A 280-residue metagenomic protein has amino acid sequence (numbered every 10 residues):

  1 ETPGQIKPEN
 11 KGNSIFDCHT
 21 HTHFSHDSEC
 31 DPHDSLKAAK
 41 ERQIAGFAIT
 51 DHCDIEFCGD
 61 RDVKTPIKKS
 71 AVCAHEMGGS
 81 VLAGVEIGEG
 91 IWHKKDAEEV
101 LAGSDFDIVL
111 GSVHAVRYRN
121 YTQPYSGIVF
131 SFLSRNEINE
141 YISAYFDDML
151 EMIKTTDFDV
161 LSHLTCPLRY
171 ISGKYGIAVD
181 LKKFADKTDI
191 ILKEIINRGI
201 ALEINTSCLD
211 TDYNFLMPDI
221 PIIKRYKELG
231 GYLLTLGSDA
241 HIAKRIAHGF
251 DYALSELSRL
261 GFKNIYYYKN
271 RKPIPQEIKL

Functional and structural regions predicted by a protein language model:
E1-C18, T22, P32, K174-L280: Charged catalytic cores and adjacent phosphate/nucleic-acid-binding surfaces used for phosphate/nucleic-acid chemistry
E1-G4, A38, D62-K64, K154-D157 (+1 more regions): Short acidic/polar alpha-helix capping motifs at helix-coil junctions
P8-A144, R245: A metal-dependent hydrolase metal-coordination microenvironment
F24-H26, S112-L229: Domain-core and long-helix interface of multi-subunit machines
K40, A102, I153-K154, K227 (+1 more regions): Non-catalytic positions within long, well-ordered alpha-helices that form the structural scaffold/packing of enzyme
I44, F106, D157-F158, G231 (+1 more regions): A structural motif
F47-I49, V109, L161, L202 (+2 more regions): Hydrophobic residues within beta-strands of alpha/beta enzymes
I55-E56, G90, P167-R169, L209-D210 (+1 more regions): Short, active-site-adjacent cap segments at secondary-structure transitions
